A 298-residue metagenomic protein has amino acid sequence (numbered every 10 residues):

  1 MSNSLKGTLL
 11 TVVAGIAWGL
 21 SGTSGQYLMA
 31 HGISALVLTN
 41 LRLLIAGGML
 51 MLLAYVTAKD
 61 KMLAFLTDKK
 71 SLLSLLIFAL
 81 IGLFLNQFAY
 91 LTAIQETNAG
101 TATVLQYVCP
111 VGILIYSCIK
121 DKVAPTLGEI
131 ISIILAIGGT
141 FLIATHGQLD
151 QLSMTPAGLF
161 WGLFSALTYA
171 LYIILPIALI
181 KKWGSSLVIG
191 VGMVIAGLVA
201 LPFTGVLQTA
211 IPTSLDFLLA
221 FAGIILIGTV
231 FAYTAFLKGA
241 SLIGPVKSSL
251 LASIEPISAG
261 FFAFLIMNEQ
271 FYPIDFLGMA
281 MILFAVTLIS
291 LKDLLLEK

Functional and structural regions predicted by a protein language model:
M1-L41, G48, Q151-A178, L198: Glycine-/small-residue-enriched transmembrane alpha-helix faces in small-molecule transporters and effluxers
L9, G15, L41, Q87 (+3 more regions): Helix-helix packing/entry segments at the starts of transmembrane helices
A17, G22, A54-G100, L142 (+1 more regions): Specific transmembrane alpha-helical segments of multi-pass solute transporters/efflux pumps, especially DMT/EamA
T23-A35, K61-A64, T92-Q95, A144-T155 (+2 more regions): Membrane-interface helix termini and inter-helical loops of multi-pass transporters
L28, L38, R42, A93 (+10 more regions): Hydrophobic/aromatic residues within transmembrane alpha-helices of multi-pass small-molecule transporters
H31-L85, G112-Y116, L167-L175, I189-Q208 (+2 more regions): Transmembrane alpha-helices of multi-pass small-molecule transport proteins
I45-M49, L105-I119, I134-L135, I195-V199 (+3 more regions): Alpha-helical transmembrane segments of compact multi-pass small-molecule transporters, enriched in specific families
L50, P125-G147, V194, A200 (+3 more regions): Hydrophobic transmembrane alpha-helices of multi-pass small-molecule transport proteins
